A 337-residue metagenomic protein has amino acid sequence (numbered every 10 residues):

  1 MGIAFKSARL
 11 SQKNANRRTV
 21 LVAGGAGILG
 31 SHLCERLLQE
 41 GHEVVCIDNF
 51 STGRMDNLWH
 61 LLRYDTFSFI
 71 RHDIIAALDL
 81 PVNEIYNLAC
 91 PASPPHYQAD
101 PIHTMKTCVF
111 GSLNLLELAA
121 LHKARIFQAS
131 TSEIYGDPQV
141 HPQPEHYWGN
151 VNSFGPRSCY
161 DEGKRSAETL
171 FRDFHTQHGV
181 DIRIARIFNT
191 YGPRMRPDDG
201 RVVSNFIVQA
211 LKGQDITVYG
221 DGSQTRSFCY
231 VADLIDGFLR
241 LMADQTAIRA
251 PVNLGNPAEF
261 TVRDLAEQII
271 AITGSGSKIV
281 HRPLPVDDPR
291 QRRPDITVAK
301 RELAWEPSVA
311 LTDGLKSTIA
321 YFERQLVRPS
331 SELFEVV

Functional and structural regions predicted by a protein language model:
M1-T190, A232, W305, V309 (+3 more regions): N-terminal Rossmann-like NAD(P)+-binding domain of SDR-like oxidoreductases, especially those catalyzing
G2-F5, R9, K13-N14, L33 (+4 more regions): C-terminal substrate-binding subdomain of Rossmann-fold SDR/epimerase-dehydratase oxidoreductases
S51, D56, V203-S204, I235-L239: Short alpha-helix within the catalytic core of nucleotide-sugar-dependent glycosyltransferases
T52, P193, N256: Short, conserved catalytic or interaction motifs in soluble domains
M55-L58, E168, S204, R263 (+2 more regions): Short, surface-exposed alpha-helical segments at coil->helix boundaries
A99-D100, R194-D199: Short, solvent-exposed loop/turn segments at secondary-structure boundaries
H141-P142, P197-N205: A glycine/serine/threonine-rich, flexible loop-to-helix segment that serves as the NAD(P) cofactor-binding "lid"
C159, A167, D199, V262 (+1 more regions): Conserved donor sugar-nucleotide recognition element shared by glycan-biosynthetic enzymes
